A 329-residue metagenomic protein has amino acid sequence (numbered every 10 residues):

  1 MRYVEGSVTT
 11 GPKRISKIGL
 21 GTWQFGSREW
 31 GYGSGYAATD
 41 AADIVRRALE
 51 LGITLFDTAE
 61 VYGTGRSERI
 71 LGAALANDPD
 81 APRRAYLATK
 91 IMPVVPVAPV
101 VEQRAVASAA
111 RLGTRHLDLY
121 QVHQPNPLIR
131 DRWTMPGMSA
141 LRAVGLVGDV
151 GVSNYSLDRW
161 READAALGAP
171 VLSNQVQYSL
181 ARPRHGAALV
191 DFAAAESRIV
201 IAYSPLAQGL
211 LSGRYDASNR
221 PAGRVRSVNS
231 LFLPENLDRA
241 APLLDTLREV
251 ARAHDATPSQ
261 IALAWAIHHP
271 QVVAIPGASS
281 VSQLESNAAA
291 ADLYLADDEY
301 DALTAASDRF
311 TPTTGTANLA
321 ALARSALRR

Functional and structural regions predicted by a protein language model:
M1-A85: N-terminal binding-site loop/beta-alpha segment at the start of enzyme catalytic domains that lines or forms
R2, P125-R329: Beta/alpha (TIM)-barrel catalytic core signal, keyed to glycine-rich beta->alpha loops juxtaposed to Asp/Glu that bind
P12-R14, G72-R83, V106-T114, R142 (+1 more regions): Acidic (Asp/Glu)-rich catalytic clusters
Y32-D40, R66, I70, P96-R104 (+2 more regions): Alpha-helix N-cap and loop-to-helix initiation/capping positions
S34-A48, V97-L112, S156-R161: Short, acidic/polar
I53, T114-L117, V147, Q271: A structural motif
P82-V95, L119-H123, Q177-Y178: A short, structured active-site edge motif that brings together acidic residues
L112-L128: Active-site groove signature of glycoside hydrolases
